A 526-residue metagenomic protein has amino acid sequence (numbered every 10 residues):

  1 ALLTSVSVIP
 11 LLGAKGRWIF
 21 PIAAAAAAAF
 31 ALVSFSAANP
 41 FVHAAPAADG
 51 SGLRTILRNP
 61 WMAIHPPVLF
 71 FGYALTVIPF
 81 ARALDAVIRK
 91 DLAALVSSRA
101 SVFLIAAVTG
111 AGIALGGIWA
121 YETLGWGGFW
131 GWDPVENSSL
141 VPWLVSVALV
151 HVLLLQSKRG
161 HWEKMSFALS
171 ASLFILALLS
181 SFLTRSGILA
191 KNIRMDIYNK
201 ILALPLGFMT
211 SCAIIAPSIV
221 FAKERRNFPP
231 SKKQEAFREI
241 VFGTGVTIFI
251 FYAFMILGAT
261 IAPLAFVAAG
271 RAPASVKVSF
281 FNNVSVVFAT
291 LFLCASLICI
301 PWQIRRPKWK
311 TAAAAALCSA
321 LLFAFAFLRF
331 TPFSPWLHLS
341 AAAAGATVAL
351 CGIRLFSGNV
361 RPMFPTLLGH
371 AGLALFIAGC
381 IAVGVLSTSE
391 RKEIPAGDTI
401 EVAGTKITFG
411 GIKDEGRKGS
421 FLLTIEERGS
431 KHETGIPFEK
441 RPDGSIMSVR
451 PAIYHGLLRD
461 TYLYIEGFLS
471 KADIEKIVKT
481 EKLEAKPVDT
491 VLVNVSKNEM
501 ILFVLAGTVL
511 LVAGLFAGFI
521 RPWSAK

Functional and structural regions predicted by a protein language model:
A1-A23, L32-H43, D49-G117: A conserved hydrophobic secondary-structure block that centers on an alpha-helix together with its immediately flanking
L3-V6, L12, I64, P134-V141 (+4 more regions): Contiguous transmembrane helix-bundle modules in multi-pass membrane proteins
P10-A27, I88-A107, S157-A171, K232-G243 (+2 more regions): Membrane-interfacial loop-to-helix junctions in multi-pass inner-membrane proteins
H43, A74-L95, I118-G125, N192 (+3 more regions): Conserved, charged catalytic cores of large soluble enzymes
L115-N137, G187-R194: Interfacial helix-loop-helix junctions of multi-pass membrane proteins
A148-L149, L154-A177, E390, E401: Phosphate/diphosphate-binding loops
S319, V348, A374-A525: Accessory, solvent-exposed terminal regions and/or long lumenal/extracellular loops of proteins
